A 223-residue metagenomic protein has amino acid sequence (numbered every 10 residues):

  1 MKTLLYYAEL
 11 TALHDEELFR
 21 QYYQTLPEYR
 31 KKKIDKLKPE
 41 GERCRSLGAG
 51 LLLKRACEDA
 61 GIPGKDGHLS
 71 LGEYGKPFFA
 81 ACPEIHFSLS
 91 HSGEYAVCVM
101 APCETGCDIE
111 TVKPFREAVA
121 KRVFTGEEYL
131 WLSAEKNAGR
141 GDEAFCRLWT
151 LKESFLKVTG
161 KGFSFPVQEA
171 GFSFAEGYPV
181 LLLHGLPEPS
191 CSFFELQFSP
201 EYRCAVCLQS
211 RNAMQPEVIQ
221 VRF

Functional and structural regions predicted by a protein language model:
M1-F223: Core catalytic alpha/beta fold that binds nucleotide/phospho-ligands
